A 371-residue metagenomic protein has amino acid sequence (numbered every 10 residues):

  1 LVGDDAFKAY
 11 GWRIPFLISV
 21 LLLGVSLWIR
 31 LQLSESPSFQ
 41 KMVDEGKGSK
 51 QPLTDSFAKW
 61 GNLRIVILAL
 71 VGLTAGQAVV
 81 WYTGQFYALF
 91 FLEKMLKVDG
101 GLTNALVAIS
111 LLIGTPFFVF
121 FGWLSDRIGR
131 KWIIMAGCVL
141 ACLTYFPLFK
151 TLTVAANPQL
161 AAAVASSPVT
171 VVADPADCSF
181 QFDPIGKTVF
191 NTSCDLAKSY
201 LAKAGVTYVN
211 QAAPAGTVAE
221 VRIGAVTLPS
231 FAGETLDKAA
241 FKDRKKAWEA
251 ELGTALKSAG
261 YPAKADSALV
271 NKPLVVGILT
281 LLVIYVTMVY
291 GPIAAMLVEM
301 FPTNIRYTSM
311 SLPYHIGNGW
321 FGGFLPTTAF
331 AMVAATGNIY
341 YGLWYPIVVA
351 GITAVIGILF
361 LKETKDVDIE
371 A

Functional and structural regions predicted by a protein language model:
V2-I18, L256-V270, V333-V348: A membrane-interface helix-boundary motif in multi-pass transporters
S26-L33, Y145-A155, V348-A371: Multi-pass alpha-helical transporter architecture, strongest for 12-TM Major Facilitator/SLC carriers used
L31-L53, E370-A371: Flexible cytoplasmic inter-helical loops of multi-pass small-molecule transporters
N62-I113, L148-F149, A176-Q211, A215-G233 (+2 more regions): Extracytoplasmic gate region of multi-pass secondary transporters
F118-I128: Helix-to-loop junctions at the C-terminal end of transmembrane segments in multipass secondary transporters
R127-C138: Cytoplasmic membrane-interface "Motif A"-like loop-to-helix N-cap segments of 12-TM Major Facilitator Superfamily
C138, C142-I278: Disordered extramembrane loops and terminal tails of multipass alpha-helical membrane proteins
N304-A335: A late C-terminal transmembrane helix in Major Facilitator Superfamily
